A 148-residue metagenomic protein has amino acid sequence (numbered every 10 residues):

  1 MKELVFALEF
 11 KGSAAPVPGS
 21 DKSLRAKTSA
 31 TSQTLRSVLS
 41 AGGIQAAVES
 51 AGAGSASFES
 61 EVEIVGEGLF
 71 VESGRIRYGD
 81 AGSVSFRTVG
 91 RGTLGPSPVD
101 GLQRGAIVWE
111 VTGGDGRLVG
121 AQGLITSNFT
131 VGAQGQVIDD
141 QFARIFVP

Functional and structural regions predicted by a protein language model:
M1-P148: Beta-strand-enriched cores of mature, soluble protein domains
